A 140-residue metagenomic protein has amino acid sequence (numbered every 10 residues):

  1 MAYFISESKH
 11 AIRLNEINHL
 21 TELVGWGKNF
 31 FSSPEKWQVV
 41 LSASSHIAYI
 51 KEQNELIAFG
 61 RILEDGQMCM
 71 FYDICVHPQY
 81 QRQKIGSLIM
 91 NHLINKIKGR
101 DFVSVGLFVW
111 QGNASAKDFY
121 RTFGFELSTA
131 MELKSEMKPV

Functional and structural regions predicted by a protein language model:
M1-F31: Short amphipathic alpha-helix that is part of the acyltransferase structural core
Q38-Y49, M70: A short helix-loop-beta-strand connector motif used in the catalytic cores of GNAT acetyltransferases and, in some
Y49, E55-L63, M68-M70, C75: Conserved beta-strand in the GNAT
H77, W110: Residue-level recognition of the GNAT/N-acetyltransferase active site
Y80, K84-H92: Conserved acetyl-CoA pyrophosphate-binding loop and the N-cap/start of the following alpha-helix in GNAT-like
I97-V109: Conserved GNAT acetyl-CoA-binding A-motif
Q111-L133, M137: Conserved active-site alpha-helix within GNAT-family acetyltransferase domains
